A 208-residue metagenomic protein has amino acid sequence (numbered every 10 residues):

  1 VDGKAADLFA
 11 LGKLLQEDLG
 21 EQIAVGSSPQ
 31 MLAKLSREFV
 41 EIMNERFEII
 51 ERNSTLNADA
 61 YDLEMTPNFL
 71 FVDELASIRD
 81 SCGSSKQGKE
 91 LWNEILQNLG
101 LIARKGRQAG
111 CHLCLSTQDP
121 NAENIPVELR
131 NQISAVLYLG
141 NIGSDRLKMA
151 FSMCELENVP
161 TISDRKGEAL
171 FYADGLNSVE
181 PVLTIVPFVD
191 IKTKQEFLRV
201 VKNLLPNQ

Functional and structural regions predicted by a protein language model:
V1-E51, N68, A76-I142, F151 (+3 more regions): P-loop NTPase catalytic phosphate-binding loop
N53-Y61: Acidic, serine/threonine- and glycine-rich low-complexity intrinsically disordered segments that serve as flexible
A60-N68: Short basic/glycine-enriched coil/helix segment immediately N-terminal to the Walker B
F71: SF2 helicase catalytic motif II
I142-Q208: Conserved P-loop NTPase
